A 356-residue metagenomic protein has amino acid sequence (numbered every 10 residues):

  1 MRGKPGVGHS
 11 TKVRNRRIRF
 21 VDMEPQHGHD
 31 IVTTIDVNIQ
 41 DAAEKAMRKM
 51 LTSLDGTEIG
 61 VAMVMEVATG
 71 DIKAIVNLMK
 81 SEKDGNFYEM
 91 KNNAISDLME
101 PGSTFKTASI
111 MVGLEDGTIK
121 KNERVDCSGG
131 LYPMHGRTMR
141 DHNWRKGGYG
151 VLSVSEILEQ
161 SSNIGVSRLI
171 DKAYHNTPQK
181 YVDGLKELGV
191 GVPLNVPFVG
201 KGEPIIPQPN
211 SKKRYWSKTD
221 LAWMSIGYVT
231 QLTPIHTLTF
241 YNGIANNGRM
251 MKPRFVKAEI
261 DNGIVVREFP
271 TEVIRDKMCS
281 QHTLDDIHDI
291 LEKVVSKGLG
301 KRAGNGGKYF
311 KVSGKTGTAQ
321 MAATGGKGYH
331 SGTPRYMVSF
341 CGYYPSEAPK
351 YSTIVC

Functional and structural regions predicted by a protein language model:
M1-V7: Core domains of carbohydrate- and sulfate-ester-processing enzymes
S10-D22, I35, G60-M99, M111-V355: Beta-lactam-recognizing serine transpeptidase/beta-lactamase-like catalytic domain environment
R16-D55, G60: Conserved, well-ordered alpha-helix/loop/beta-strand core segments that scaffold catalytic motifs
S103: Short alpha-helical catalytic segment bearing the HExxH-like zincin motif of zinc-dependent metalloproteases
